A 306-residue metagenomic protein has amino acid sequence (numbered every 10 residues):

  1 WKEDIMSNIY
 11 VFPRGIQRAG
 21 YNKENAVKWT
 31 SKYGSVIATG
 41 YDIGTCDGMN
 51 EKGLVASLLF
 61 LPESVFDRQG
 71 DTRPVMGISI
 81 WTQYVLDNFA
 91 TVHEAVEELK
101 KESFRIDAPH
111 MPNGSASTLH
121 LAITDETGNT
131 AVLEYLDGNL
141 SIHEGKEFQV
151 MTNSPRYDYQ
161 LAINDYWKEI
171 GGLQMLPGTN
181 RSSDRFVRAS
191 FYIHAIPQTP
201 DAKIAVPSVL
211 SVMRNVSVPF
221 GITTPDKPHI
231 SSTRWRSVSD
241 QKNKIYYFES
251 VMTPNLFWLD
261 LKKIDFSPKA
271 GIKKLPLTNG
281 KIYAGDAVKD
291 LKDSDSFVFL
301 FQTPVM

Functional and structural regions predicted by a protein language model:
W1, P62-S64, G138-L140, M252-L256: Short, surface-exposed beta-strand-loop junctions and turns on beta-sheet-rich folds
W1-R73, I106, A284-G285, D290: A contiguous strand-loop segment
V55-L58, A122-T124, V132, V238: Structural recognition of the beta-strand scaffold that forms the well-ordered cores of secreted hydrolase catalytic
L59, V65-D67, A131-E134, S141-G145 (+2 more regions): Short helix/loop capping segments that flank catalytic or ligand/cofactor-binding pockets
T72-P109, A202-S211, V216: Proteins synthesized as precursors that undergo proteolytic processing into mature forms
K101-L140: Catalytic cofactor-binding cores of redox enzymes
D107-P109, A116-S117, E126, Q149-M306: C-terminus-biased signal that marks the final domain/tail of proteins
